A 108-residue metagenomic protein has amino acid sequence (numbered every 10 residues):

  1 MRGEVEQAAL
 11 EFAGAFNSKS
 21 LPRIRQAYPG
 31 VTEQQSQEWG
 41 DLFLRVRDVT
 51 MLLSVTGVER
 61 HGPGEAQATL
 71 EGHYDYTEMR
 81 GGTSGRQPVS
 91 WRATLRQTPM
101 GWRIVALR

Functional and structural regions predicted by a protein language model:
M1-E4: Pro/Ala/Gly-rich low-complexity, hydrophilic intrinsically disordered segments
E6-L10, N17, L21-T69: Short solvent-exposed beta->alpha transition segments
A13, N17, P29, D75-T77 (+1 more regions): Compositionally biased, intrinsically disordered low-complexity regions enriched in proline and serine
E65-R108: Exposed beta-sheet edge and beta->alpha loop/turn motif
